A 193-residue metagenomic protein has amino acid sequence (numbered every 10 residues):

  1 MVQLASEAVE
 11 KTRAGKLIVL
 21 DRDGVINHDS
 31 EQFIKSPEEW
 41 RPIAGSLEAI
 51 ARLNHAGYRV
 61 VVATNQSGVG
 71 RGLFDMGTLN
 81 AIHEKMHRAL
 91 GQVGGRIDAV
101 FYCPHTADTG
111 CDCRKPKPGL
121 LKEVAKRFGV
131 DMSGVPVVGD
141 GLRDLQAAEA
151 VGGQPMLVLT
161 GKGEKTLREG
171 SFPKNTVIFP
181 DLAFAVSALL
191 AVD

Functional and structural regions predicted by a protein language model:
M1-R22, H55, S187, A191-D193: Non-catalytic pre-domain segments flanking phosphatase-related domains
E31-E48: Basic, amphipathic juxtamembrane/active-site segments that coordinate anionic phosphate or diphosphate groups
P37-P42, F74-A81, K115-P116: Alpha-helix N-cap and loop-to-helix initiation/capping positions
S46, I50-H83, R96-T109, A148: Substrate-recognition element of Asp-dependent hydrolases with the DxDx(T/V) motif
D112-L145: Conserved Lys-Pro-Asp/Glu-containing loop-to-beta segment of HAD-superfamily phosphomonoesterases, centered on
V137-V177: Acidic, Mg2+-coordinating phosphoryl-transfer loop and its flanking beta/alpha structural elements, shared across
T176-D181, A185: Short acidic-hydrophobic, aromatic-tinged amphipathic segments that line or gate anion-handling sites
